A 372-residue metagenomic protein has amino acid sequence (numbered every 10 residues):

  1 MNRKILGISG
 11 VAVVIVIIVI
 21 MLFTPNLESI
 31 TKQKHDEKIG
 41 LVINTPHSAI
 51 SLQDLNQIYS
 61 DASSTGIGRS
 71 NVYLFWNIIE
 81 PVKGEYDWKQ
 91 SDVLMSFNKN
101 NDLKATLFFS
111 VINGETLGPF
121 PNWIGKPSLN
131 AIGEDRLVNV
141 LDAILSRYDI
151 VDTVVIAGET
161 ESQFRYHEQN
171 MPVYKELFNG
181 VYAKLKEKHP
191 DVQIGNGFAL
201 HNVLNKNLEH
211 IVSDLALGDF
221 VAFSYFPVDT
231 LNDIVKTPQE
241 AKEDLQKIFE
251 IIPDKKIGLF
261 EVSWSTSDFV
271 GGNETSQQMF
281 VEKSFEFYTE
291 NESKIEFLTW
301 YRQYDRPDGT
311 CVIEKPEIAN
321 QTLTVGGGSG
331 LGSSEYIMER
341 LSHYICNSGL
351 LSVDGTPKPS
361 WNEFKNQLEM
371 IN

Functional and structural regions predicted by a protein language model:
M1-I15: N-terminal Sec-pathway targeting helices
F23-G68, Y73: Boundary/entry segment of secreted carbohydrate-active catalytic domains
I30-D36, P46, V93, F269-V270 (+4 more regions): Aromatic-rich peripheral "rim/lid" segments of glycoside hydrolase catalytic domains that contact and position glycan
T31-K34, Q57-G66, K89-T106, A143-D149 (+3 more regions): Acidic (Asp/Glu)-rich catalytic clusters
S48-S64, E134-I144, V203-D214, Q278-F287: Short, acidic/polar
T65-K83, Q90-Q193, A199-H201: Substrate-binding cleft and catalytic face of glycoside hydrolase catalytic domains, especially the flexible beta-alpha
S70-V72, L107-F109, D149-D152, I156-G158 (+4 more regions): Aromatic- and acid-rich polysaccharide-binding/catalytic face of secreted or lumenal carbohydrate-active enzymes
N113-E115, F223-D229, I248-S284, W300-Q321 (+1 more regions): Active-site clefts of carbohydrate-active enzymes
